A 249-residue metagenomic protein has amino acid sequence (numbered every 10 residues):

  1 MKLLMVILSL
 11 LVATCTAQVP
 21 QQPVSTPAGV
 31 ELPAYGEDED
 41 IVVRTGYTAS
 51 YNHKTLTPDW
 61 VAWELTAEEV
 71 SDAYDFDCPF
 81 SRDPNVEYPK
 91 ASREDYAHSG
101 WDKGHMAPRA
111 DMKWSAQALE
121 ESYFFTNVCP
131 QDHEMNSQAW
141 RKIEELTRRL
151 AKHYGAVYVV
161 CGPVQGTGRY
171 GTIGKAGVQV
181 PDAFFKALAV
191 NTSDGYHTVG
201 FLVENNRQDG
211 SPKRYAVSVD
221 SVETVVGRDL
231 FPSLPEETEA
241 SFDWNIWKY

Functional and structural regions predicted by a protein language model:
M1-K2: N-terminal hydrophobic targeting signals that begin at the initiator methionine
M5-A13: Bacterial N-terminal signal peptides
T14-Y249: Domain-level detector for secreted/extracellular nuclease and nuclease-toxin modules, and for the ENPP-like C-terminal
